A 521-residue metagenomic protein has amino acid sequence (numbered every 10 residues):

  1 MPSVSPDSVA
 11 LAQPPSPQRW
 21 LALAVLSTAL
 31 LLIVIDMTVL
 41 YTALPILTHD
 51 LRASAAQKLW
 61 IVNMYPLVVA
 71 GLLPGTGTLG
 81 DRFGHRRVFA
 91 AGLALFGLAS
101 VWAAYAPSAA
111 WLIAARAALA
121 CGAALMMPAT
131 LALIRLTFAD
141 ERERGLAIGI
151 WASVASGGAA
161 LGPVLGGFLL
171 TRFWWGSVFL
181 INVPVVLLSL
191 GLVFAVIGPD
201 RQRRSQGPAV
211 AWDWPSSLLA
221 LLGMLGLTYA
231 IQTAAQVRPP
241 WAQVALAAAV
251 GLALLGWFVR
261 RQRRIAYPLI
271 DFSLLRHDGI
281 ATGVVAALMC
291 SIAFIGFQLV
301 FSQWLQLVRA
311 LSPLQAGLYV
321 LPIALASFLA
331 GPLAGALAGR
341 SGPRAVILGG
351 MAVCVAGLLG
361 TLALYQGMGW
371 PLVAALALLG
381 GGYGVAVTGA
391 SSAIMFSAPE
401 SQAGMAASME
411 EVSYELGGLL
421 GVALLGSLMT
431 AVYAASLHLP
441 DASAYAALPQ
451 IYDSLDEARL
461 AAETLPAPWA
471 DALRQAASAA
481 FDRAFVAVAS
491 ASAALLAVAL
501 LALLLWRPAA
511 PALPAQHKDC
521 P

Functional and structural regions predicted by a protein language model:
P2-L26, L30, V34, S392 (+1 more regions): Transmembrane-helix exit segments and adjacent C-terminal regions of multi-pass membrane proteins
R19-I35, L40-T42, P215, P240-A247 (+3 more regions): 12-transmembrane solute porter fold
A43-G71, W111, L314-Y319: Extracellular/periplasmic helix-loop-helix junction of adjacent transmembrane segments in MFS-like secondary
L47-T48, L79-G80, L165-F173, I231 (+3 more regions): Interfacial helix-cap and linker-helix signal at transmembrane-aqueous boundaries of multi-pass secondary transporters
D50-R52, G84, Y105-W111, F173-W174 (+3 more regions): Helix-breaking motifs and short loop linkers at transmembrane-helix boundaries and internal kinks in secondary membrane
N63-G77, M127-L131, L321-L333: Central cavity-lining transmembrane alpha-helices of secondary-active solute carriers, predominantly the Major
T78-P215: Helix-loop-helix hairpins in multi-pass membrane proteins, especially solute transporters
G149, T171-A286, A293, R483: Hydrophobic transmembrane-helix bundles of small-molecule transporters
